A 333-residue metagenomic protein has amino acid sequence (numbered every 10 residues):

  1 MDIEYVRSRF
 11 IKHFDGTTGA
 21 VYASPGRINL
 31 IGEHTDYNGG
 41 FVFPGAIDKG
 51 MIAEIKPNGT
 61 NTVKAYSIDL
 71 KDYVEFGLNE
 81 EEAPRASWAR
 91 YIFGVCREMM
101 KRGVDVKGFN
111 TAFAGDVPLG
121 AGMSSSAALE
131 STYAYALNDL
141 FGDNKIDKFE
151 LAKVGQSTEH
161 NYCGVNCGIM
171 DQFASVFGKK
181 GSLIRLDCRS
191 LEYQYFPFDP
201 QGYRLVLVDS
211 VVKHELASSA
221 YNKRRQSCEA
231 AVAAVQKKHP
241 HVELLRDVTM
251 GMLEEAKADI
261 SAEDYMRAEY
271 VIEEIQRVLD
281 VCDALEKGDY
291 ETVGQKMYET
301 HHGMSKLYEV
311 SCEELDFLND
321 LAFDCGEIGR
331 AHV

Functional and structural regions predicted by a protein language model:
M1-A127, S131-K148, K153, S157 (+6 more regions): ATP-binding N-lobe of GHMP and related small-molecule kinases
M1-R27, I52-R85, S182-G329: C-terminal nucleotide
N166-G168, Y308-E309: Short amphipathic alpha-helical segments at helix boundaries and their inter-helical linkers
A331-V333: Conserved small/polar residues in nucleotide/adenosyl-binding loops
